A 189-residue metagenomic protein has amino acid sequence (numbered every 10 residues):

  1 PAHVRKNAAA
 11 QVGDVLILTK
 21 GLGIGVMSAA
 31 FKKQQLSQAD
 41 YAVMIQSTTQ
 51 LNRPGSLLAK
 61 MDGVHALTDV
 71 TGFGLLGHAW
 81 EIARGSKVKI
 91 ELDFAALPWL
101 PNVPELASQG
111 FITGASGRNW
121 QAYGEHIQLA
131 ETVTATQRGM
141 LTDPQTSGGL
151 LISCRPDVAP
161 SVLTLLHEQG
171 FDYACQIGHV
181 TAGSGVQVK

Functional and structural regions predicted by a protein language model:
P1-A2, K32-M44, K87-E91, F111-I112 (+1 more regions): Glycine-rich tight-turn/loop motif centered on a GG-T
P1-A9, S56, W80-E81, G139-T142: A generic local secondary-structure boundary/capping motif
P1-H3, A39-K60, V133: Active-site glycine-rich loop that binds ribose-phosphate moieties when present
P1-L36, G178-H179: Glycine-rich anion-binding loops of enzyme active sites
P1-N7, T49-Q50, G74, D157: Residue-level recognition of alpha-helix initiation/capping sites
Q11-L16, K20, I24, A42 (+4 more regions): Residues on a specific face of well-ordered alpha-helices
L22-G23, N52, L67-G72: A structural signal for small-residue-enriched, beta-sheet-centric alpha/beta enzyme cores and oligomeric scaffold folds
M61-K189: Glycine-/charge-enriched secondary-structure boundary and capping motifs
